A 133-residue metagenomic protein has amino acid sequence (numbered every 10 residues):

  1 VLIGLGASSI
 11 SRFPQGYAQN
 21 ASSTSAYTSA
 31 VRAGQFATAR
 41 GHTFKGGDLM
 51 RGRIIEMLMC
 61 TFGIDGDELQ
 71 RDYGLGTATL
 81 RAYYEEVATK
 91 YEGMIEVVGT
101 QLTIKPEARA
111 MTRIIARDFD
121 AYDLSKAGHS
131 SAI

Functional and structural regions predicted by a protein language model:
V1-L75, G128-A132: C-terminal scaffold of the Radical SAM
R71, R81-A82, G99-T100: Proline- and acidic/polar-enriched loop/turn elements at helix boundaries
L75-K90: Short amphipathic alpha-helical interaction segments
K90-T100: A short, conserved structural fragment
Q101-K105: Minor-groove-contacting beta-hairpin "wing" of winged helix-turn-helix DNA-binding domains
R109-I133: Short, amphipathic alpha-helical interaction segments positioned at domain boundaries
